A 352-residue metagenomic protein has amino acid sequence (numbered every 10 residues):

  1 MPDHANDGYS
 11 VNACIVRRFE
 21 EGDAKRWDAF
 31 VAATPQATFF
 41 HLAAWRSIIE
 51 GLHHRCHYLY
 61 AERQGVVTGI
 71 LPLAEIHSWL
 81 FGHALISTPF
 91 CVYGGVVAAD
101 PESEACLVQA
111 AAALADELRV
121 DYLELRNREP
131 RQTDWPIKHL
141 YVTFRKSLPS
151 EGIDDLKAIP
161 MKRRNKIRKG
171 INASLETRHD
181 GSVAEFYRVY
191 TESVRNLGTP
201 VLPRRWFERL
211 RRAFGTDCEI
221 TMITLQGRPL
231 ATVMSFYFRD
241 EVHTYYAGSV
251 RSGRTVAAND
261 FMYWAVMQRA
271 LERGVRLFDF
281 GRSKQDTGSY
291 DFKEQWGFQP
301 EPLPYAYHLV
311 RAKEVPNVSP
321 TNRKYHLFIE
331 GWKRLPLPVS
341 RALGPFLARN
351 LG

Functional and structural regions predicted by a protein language model:
P2-V11, E75, E129-D154, R276 (+1 more regions): Active-site/acyl-donor-binding loops of N-acyltransferases
N12-Q64, L71-F81, N127-T255: A conserved beta-strand-loop-helix scaffold within acyl/acetyltransferase catalytic domains
H54-C56, E117-V120, R273-V275: Short, high-confidence coil segments that cap the C-terminus of an alpha-helix and link into the following beta-strand
Y60-T68, E75, L80, C91 (+2 more regions): Aromatic (often tryptophan-rich) hydrophobic motifs at membrane interfaces
S87-G95, H139-K146: Acyl/amide activation-and-transfer machinery of modular secondary-metabolite enzymes
T88, K157-K166, S319-H326: Short intrinsically disordered coil segments
E102-R145: Non-catalytic accessory segments adjacent to catalytic cores
